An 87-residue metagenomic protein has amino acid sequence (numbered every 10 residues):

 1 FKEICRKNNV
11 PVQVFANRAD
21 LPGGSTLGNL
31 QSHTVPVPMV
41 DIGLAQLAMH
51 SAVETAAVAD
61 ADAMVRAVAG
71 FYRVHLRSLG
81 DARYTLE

Functional and structural regions predicted by a protein language model:
F1-V53, L79: Active-site-adjacent substrate-binding region of metalloamidase/peptidase-like peptide-processing proteins
L44-E87: His/Asp/Glu-rich mid-to-C-terminal helical/loop segments that flank catalytic regions of hydrolases
